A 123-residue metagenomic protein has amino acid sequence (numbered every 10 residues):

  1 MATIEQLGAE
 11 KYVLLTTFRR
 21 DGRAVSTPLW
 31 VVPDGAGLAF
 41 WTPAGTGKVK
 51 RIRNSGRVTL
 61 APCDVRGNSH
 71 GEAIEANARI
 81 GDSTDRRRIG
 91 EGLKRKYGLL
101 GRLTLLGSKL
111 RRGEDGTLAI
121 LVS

Functional and structural regions predicted by a protein language model:
M1-V13: Short, basic/aromatic recognition patches
I4, L38-T42, T46-R51: Covalent nucleotidyltransferase core used to form phosphodiester bonds in nucleic acids
E10-A44, V58-P62, G71-E75: Short beta-strand segments
G45-S123: Short, structured beta-strand-loop surface elements
